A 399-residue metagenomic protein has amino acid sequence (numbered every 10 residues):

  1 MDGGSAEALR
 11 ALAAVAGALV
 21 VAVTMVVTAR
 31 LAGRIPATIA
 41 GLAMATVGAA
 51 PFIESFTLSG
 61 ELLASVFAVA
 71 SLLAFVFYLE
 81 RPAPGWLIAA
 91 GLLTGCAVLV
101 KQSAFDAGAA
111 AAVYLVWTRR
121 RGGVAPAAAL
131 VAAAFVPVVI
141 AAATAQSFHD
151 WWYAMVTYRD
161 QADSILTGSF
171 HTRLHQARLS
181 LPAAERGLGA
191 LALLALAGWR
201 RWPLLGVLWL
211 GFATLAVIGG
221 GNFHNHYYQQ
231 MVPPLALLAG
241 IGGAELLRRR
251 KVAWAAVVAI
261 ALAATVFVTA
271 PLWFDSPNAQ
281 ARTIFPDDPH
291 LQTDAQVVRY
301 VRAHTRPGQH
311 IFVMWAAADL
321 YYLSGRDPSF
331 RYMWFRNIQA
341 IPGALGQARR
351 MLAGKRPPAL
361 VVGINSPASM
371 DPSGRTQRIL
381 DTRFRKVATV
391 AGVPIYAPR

Functional and structural regions predicted by a protein language model:
A11-I35, I39, T46, A70: Transmembrane-helix motifs of polytopic, lipid-linked glycan transferases
V23, A64-R81, W86, L93-T94 (+1 more regions): Specific aromatic-rich, kink-prone transmembrane helix
S71-I88, V116, G187-W202: Membrane-interface transmembrane helices that cradle and orient dolichyl/undecaprenyl
W86-Q102, G108-L115, A132-V138, L210-G219: Membrane-interface alpha helices of multi-pass inner-membrane proteins
F105-A109, D287-A340, G346-M370: Short periplasmic/luminal acceptor-recognition loop of GT-C membrane glycosyltransferases, typified by
A107-A133, L193-R200, L237, G243-R249: Perimembrane helix-loop-helix junctions
L181-F212, A239: Hydrophobic, aromatic-rich transmembrane alpha-helices and their immediate juxtamembrane boundary segments
G221-W254: Hydrophobic/aromatic-rich transmembrane helices and adjacent perimembrane loops
